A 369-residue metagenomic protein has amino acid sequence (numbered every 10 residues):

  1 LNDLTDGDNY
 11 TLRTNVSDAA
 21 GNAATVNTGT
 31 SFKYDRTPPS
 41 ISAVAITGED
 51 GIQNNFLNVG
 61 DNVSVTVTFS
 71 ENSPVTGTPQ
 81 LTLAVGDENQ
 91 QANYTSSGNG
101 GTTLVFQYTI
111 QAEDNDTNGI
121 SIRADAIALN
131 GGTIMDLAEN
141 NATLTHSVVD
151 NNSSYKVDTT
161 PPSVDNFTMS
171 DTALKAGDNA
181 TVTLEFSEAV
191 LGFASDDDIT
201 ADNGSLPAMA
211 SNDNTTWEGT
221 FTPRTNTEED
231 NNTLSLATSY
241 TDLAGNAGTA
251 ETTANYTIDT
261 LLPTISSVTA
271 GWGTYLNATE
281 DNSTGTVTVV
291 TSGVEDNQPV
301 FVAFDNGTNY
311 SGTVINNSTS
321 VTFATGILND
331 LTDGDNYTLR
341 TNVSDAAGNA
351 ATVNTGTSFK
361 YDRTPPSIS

Functional and structural regions predicted by a protein language model:
L1-S369: Non-catalytic beta-sheet/beta-sandwich ligand-binding modules that flank or precede catalytic cores
